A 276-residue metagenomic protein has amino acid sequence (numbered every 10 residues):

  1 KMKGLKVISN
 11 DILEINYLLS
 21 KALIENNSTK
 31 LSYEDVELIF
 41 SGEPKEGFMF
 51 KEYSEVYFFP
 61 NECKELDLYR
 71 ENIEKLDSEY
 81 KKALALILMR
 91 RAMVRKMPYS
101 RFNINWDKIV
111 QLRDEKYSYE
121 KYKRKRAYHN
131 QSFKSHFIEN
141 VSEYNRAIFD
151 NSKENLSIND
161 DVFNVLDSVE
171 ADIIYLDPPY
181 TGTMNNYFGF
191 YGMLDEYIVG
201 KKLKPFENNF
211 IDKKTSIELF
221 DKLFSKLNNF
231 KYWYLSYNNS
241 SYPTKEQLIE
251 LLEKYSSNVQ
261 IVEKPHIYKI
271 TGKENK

Functional and structural regions predicted by a protein language model:
L5-N10: Short beta-strand element of Class I
L13: Conserved SAM/SAH-binding beta-strand->alpha-helix loop
Y17: Short alpha-helix immediately C-terminal to the canonical SAM-binding loop
S20-L76: Conserved phosphoryl-transfer catalytic core
V56-I174, P179-G189, G200-F206: SAM-dependent nucleic-acid methyltransferase catalytic core
T181-F230: SAM-dependent methyltransferase catalytic-core segment centered on the flexible catalytic loop and adjoining short
K213-K264: Conserved Class I SAM-dependent methyltransferase catalytic core
I270-K276: Core SAM-dependent methyltransferase catalytic element
